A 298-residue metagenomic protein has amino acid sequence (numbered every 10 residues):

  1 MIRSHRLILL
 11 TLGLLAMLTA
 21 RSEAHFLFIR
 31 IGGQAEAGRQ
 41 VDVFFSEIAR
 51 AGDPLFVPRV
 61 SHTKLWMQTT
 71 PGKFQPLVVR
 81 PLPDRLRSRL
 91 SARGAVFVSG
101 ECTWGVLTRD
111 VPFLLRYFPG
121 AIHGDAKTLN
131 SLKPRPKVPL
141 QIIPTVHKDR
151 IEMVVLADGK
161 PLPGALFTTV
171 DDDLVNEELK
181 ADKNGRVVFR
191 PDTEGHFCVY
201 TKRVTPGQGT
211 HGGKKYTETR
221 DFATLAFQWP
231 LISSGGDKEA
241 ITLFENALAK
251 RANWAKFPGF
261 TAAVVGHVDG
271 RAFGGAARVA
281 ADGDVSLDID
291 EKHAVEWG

Functional and structural regions predicted by a protein language model:
M1-L9: Bacterial N-terminal signal peptides that target proteins for export
L9-M17: Bacterial N-terminal signal peptides
E23-D42, D110-I151, L156-K160, D171-D173 (+1 more regions): Beta-strand-rich domain onsets/edges
F45-L55: Short amphipathic, basic-aromatic surface patches that mediate peripheral association with negatively charged
F56-R80, I241-G298: N-terminal mature ectodomain segment of secretory-pathway/periplasmic proteins
T63-K73, L166-L179: Short amphipathic beta-strand segments in non-cytosolic proteins
L82-L86, L179-G195: Glycine-centered loop-to-beta-strand initiation motif
R93-L115, H196-T205: Short, aromatic- and glycine-rich surface loops/edge beta-strands on solvent-exposed regions
